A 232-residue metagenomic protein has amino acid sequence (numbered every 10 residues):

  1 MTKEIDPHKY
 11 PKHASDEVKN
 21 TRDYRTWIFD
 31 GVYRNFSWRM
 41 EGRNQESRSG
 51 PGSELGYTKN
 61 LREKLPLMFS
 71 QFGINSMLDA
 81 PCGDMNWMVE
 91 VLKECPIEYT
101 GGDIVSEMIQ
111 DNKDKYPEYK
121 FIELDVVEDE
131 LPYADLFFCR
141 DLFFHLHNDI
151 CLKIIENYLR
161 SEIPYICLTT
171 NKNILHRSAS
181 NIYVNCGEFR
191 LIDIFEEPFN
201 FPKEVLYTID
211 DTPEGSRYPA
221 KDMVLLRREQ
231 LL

Functional and structural regions predicted by a protein language model:
T2-A134, L146-L232: Class I (Rossmann-like) S-adenosyl-L-methionine-dependent methyltransferase catalytic domain, capturing the SAM-binding
F138: A conserved beta-strand element that flanks and buttresses the S-adenosyl-L-methionine
L142: Hydrophobic adenine-recognition pocket in adenosine-nucleotide-binding enzymes
